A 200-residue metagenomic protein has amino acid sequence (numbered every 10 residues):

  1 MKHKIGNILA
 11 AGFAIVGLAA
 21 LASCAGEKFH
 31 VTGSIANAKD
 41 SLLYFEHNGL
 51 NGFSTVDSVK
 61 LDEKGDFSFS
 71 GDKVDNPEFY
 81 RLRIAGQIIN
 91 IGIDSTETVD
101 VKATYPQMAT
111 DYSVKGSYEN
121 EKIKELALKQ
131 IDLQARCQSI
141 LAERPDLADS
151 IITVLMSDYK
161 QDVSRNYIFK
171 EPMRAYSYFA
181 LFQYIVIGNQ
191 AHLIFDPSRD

Functional and structural regions predicted by a protein language model:
K2-G12: Bacterial N-terminal signal peptides that target proteins for export
A19-S23: C-terminal motif of bacterial Sec signal peptides marking the signal peptidase cleavage site
C24-N166: A non-transmembrane, solvent-exposed segment enriched in polar/low-complexity residues
I168-K170: Solenoid-like repeat scaffolds
P172-G188: Amphipathic alpha-helical repeat scaffolds of TPR domains
N189-L193: Alpha-helical linker/edge segments of TPR/alpha-solenoid repeat scaffolds and analogous pre-/post-domain helices
I194-D200: Alpha-helical repeat scaffolds
